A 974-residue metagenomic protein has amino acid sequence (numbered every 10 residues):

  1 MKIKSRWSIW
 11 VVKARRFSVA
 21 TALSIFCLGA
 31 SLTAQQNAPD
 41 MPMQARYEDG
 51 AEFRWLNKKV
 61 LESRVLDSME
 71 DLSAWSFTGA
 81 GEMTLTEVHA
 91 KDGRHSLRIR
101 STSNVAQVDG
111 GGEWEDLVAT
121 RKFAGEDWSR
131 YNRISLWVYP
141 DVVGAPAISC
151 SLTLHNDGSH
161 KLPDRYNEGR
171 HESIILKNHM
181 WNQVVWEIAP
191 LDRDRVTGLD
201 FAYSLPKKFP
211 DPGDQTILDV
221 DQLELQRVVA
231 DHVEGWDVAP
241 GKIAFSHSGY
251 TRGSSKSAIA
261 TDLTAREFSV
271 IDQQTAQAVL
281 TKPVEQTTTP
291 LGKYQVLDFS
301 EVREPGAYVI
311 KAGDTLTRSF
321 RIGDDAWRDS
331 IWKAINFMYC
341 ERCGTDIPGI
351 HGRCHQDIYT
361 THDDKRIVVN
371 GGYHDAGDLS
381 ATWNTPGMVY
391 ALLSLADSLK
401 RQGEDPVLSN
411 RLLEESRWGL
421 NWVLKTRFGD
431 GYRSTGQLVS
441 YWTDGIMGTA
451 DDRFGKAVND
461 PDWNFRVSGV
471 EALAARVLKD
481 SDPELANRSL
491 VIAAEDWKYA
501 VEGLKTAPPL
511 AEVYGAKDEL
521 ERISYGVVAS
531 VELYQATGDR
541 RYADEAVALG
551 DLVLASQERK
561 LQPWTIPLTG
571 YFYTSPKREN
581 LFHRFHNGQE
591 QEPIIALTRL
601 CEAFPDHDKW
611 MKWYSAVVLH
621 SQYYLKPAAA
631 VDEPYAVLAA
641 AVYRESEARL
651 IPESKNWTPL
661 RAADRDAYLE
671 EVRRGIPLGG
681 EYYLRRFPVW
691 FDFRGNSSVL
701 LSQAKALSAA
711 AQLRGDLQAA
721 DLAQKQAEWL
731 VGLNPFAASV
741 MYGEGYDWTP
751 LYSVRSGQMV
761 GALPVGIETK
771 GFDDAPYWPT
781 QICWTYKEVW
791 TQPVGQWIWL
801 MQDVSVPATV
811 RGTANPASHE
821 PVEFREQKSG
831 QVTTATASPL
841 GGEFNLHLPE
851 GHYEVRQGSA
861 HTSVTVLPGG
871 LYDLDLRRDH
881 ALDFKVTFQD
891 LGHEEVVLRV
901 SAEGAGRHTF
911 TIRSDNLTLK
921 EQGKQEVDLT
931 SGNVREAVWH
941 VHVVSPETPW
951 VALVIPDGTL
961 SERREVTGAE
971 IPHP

Functional and structural regions predicted by a protein language model:
Q36-E82, L730: Extracellular carbohydrate-recognition regions
P42, A230-V233, D237-A239, D272-G292 (+4 more regions): Glycan-recognition and catalytic cores of secretory/periplasmic carbohydrate-active enzymes
M43-D49, I134-L136, S149-L152, W181-L223 (+2 more regions): Extracellular beta-strand ligand-recognition surfaces/modules
L85-E115: Short carbohydrate-recognition loop motifs
A106-D192, D214-T216: Extracellular ligand-binding interfaces
L280-Q286, E826-E843, H847, L929-T930: Short, acidic Ser/Thr/Gly-rich low-complexity loop/linker segments typical of extracellular and cell-surface proteins
E285-P290, Y294-F299, P839-H847, L871 (+1 more regions): Short, surface-exposed beta-strand/beta-hairpin micro-motifs centered on an aromatic residue
R856-A881, Q922-G932: Structured interaction patches on ligand/partner-binding surfaces of diverse proteins
